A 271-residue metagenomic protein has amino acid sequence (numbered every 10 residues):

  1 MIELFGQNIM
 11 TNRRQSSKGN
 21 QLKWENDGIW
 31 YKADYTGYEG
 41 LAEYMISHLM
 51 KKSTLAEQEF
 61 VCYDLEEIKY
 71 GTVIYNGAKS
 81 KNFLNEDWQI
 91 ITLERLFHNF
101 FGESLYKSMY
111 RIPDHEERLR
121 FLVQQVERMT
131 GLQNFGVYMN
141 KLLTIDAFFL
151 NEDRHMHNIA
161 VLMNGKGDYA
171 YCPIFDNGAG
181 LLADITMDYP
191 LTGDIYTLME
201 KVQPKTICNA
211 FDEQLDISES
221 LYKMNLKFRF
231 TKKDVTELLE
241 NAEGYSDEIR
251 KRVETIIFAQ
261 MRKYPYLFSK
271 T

Functional and structural regions predicted by a protein language model:
M1-L105: Conserved ATP-binding subdomain of kinase catalytic cores across diverse folds
D34-Y35, K166-T271: C-terminal catalytic region of ATP-dependent kinase domains
A42, N76, H115-R118, T231 (+2 more regions): Alpha-helical structural motif
K51, D146, F258-M261: Short, amphipathic alpha-helical segments that act as regulatory/interfacial helices in nucleotide-processing proteins
E59-Y70, H155-G165, K270-T271: Short alpha-helical "patches" and their helix-cap loops
F83-L143, E243-Y245, R252-I256, K263-F268: ATP-dependent phospho-/nucleotidyl transfer catalytic cores
E117-A183: Conserved kinase catalytic-core segment
